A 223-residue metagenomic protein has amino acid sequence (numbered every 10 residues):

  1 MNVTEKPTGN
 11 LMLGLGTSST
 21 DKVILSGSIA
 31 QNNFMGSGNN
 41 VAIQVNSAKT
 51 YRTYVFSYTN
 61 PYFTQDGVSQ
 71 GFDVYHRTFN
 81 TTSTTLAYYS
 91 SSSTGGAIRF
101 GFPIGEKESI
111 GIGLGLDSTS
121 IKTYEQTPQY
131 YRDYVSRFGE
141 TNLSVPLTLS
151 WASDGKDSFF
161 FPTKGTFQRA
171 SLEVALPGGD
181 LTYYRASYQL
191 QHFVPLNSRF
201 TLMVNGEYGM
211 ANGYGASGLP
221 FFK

Functional and structural regions predicted by a protein language model:
N2-P162, T166-F167: Gram-negative/organellar outer-membrane beta-barrel architecture
T59-F63, Y188-Q189, F221: Charged/polar, low-hydrophobicity segments characteristic of intrinsically disordered regions and flexible loops
E108, Y134-V135, Y188-Q189, N205-M210: Charged, low-complexity, helix-prone segments enriched in Lys/Glu/Asp/Gln
T166-A175, D180-E207: Acidic, glycine-rich loop-and-beta core segments that form the ion-binding/anion-interacting portion of active sites
R199-K223: Extracytoplasmic gating/loop element in the C-terminal half of outer-membrane beta-barrel translocons and assembly
